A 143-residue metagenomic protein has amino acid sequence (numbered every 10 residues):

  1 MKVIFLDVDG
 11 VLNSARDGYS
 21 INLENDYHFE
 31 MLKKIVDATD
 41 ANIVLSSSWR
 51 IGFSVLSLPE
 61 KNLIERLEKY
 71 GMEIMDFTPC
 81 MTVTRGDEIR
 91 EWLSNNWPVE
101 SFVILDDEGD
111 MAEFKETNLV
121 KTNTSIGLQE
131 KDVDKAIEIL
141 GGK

Functional and structural regions predicted by a protein language model:
M1-K143: Catalytic phosphate/metal-binding cores of nucleic-acid and nucleotide-processing enzymes, i.e., regions that mediate
